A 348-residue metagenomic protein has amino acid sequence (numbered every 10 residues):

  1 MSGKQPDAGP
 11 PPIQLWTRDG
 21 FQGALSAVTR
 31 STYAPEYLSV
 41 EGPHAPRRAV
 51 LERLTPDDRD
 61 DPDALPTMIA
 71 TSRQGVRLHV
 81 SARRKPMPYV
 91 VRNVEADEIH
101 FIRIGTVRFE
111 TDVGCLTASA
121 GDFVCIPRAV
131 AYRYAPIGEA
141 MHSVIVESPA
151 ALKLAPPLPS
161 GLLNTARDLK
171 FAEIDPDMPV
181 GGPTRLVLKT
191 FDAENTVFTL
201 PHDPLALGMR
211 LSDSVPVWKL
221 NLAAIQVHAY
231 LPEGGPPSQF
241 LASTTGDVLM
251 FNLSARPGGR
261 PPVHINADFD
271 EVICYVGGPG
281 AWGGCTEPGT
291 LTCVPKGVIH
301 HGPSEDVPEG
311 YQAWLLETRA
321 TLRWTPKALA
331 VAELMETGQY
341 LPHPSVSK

Functional and structural regions predicted by a protein language model:
M1-K348: Jelly-roll (double-stranded beta-helix
